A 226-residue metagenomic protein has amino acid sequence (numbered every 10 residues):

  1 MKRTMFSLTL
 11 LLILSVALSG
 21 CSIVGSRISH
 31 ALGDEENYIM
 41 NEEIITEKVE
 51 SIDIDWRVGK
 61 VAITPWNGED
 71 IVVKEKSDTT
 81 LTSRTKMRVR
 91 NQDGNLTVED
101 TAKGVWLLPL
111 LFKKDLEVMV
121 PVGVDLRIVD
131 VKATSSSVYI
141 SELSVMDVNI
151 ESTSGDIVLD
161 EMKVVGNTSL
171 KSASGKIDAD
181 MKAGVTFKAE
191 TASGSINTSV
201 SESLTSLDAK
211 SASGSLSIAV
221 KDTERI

Functional and structural regions predicted by a protein language model:
M1-K2: N-terminal secretory signal peptides that target proteins for export/translocation
M5-L8, G20-W56, K60-A133, Y139-E151 (+4 more regions): Acidic (Asp/Glu) and glycine-rich low-complexity loops/linkers that are typically intrinsically disordered
L12-L18: Hydrophobic core
